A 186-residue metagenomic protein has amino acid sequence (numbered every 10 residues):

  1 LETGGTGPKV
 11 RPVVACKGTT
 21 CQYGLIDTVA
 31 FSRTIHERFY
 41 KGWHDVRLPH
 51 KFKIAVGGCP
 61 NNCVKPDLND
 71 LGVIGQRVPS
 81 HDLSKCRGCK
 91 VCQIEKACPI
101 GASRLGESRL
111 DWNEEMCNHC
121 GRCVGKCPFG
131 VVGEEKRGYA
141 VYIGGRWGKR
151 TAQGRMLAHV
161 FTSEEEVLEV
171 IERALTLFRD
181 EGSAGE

Functional and structural regions predicted by a protein language model:
L1-E2, R38-V46, G130-G133, R173 (+1 more regions): Change "in soluble alpha/beta enzymes" to "in soluble alpha/beta proteins
L1-V91, D111, M116-N118: Small-residue-enriched alpha-helical segments and adjacent helix-cap loops that form tight helix-helix packing
G5-V10, I94, R137-K149: A glycine-rich, aromatic-flanked flexible loop/lid motif
V29, R33-H36, E95, L168-L175: Predominant activation on well-ordered alpha-helical scaffold segments within soluble catalytic domains
N61, G72-R77, K136, V141-W147: A domain-level signal for the structural core that forms small-molecule/cofactor-binding pockets and catalytic centers
L68, R122, E169: Short, well-structured alpha-helical interface segments that form or flank functional binding sites
V91-W112, R122-G138: Iron-sulfur cluster-binding cysteine motifs and their immediate structural context in ferredoxin-like electron-transfer
R137, G145-G185: A hydrophobic, small-residue-rich beta->alpha segment in the mid-to-C-terminal subdomain of diverse proteins
